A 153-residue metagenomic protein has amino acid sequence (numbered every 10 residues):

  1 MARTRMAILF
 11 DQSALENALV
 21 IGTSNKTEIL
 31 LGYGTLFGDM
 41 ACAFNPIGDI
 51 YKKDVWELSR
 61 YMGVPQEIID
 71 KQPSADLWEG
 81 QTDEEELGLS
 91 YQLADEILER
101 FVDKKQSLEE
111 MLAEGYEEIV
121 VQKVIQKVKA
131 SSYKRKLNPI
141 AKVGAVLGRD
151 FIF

Functional and structural regions predicted by a protein language model:
M1-F153: ATP/NTP-dependent adenylation/nucleotidyl-transfer catalytic domains that generate, transfer, or process NMP-activated
